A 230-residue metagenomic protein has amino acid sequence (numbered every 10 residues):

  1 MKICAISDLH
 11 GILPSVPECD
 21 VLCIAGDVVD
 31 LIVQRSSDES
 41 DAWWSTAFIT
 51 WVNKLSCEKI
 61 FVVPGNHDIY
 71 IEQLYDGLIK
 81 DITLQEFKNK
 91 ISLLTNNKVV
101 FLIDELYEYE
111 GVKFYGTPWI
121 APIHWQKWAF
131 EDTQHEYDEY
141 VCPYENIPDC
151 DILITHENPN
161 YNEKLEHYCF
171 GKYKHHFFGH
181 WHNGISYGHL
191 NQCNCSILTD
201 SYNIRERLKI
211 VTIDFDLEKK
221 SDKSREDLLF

Functional and structural regions predicted by a protein language model:
M1-G11, V16, F215-F230: Acidic, histidine-bearing metal-coordination/catalytic regions of metal-dependent phosphoesterases
M1-H10, C23-A25, G111-A121, D151-H156 (+1 more regions): Active-site-proximal beta-strand elements of phosphoester/diester hydrolases
I6-Y109, C169-F170: Core catalytic region of metal-dependent phosphoesterases/phosphodiesterases, especially metallo-beta-lactamase-like
H10, V28-V29, N66-I69, L106 (+4 more regions): Catalytic metal-binding/acid-base residues of hydrolase active sites
I12-C19, E108-E110, N146-I147, H167-F170 (+2 more regions): Short loop/helix-cap segments at secondary-structure boundaries that form the rim of catalytic
I32-S36, L74-G77, D81-E86, V112-Y161: Active-site-proximal loop/helix segment associated with metal-binding centers of metalloenzymes
K59-V63, N158-L228: Conserved beta-sheet core of the metallophosphoesterase superfamily
L106, G116, I152, R207-T212: Conserved hydrophobic/aromatic beta-strand scaffold that supports enzyme active sites
